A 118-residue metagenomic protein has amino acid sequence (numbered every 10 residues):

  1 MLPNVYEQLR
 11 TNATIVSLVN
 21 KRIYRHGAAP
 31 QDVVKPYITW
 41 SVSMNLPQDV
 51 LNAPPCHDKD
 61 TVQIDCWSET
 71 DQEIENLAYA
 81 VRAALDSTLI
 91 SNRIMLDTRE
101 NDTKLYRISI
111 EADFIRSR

Functional and structural regions predicted by a protein language model:
M1-P54, Q72, N76-A80: Small/polar-rich, solvent-exposed N-terminal microdomains that initiate assembly or binding
T14, N45, E69, D86 (+1 more regions): Residue-level marker of positions within ordered structural domains that often coincide with functionally constrained
D32-V34, P54-D58, D102-Y106: A generic structural micro-feature
V42-N45, H57-T61, A83-D86: Short, low-complexity, polar/charged sequence segments that are solvent-exposed and flexible
Q48-V50, Q63-W67, T88-S91, R118: Glycine-rich loops and low-complexity Gly/Arg-rich segments that provide flexible linkers or classic glycine-based
P54-P55, S68-E75, R93-T98: Short C-terminal domain-edge/linker segments immediately following a structured domain
C56-E69, Y106-R116: Oligomerization/assembly interface segments of phage tail-like spikes and tubes
Y79-R118: Acidic-leaning, charged glycine-interspersed low-complexity segments
